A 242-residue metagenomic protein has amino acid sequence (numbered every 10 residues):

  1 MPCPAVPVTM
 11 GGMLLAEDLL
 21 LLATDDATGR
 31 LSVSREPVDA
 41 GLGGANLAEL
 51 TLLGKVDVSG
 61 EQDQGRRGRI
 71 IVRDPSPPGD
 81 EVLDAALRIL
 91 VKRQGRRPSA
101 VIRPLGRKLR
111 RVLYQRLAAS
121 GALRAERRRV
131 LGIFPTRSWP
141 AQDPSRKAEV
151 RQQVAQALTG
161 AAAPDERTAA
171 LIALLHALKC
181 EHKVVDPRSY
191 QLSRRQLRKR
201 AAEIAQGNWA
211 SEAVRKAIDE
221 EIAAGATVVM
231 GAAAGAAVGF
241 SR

Functional and structural regions predicted by a protein language model:
P2-L109, T227-R242: Short, amphipathic alpha-helical interface elements at domain boundaries that mediate macromolecular binding
L22, A85-L90, R116, Q153 (+5 more regions): Residues that form generic nucleotide/phosphate-binding pockets
A40, L52-Q64, R128, V184-R198: Extended intrinsically disordered, low-complexity coil regions enriched in Ser, Thr, Gly, Ala and often Pro
L53, R116-S120, G160, C180: Amphipathic alpha-helical interaction surfaces
I71-R111, G132-L171, E181: Short, amphipathic alpha-helical interaction segments positioned at domain boundaries
R111-A125: Amphipathic, coiled-coil-like alpha-helical scaffolding segments used for oligomerization/assembly
G160-R242: Short hydrophobic helical membrane-anchoring segments positioned at the boundary with long low-complexity
